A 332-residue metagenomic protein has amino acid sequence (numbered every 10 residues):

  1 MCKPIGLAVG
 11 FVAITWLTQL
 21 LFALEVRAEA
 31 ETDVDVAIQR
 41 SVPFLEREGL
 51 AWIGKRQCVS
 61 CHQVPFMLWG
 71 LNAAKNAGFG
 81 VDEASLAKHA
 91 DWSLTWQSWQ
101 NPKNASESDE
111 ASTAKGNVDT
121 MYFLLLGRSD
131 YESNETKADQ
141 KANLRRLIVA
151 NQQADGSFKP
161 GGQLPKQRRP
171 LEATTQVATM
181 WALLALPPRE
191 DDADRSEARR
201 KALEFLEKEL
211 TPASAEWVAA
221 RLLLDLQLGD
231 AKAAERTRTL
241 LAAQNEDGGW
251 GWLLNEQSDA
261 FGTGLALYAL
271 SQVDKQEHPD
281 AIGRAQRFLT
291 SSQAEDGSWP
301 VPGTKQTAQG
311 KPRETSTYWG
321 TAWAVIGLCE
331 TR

Functional and structural regions predicted by a protein language model:
M1-V9: N-terminal secretory signal peptides that target proteins for export/translocation
A8-L20: Bacterial N-terminal signal peptides
F22-R332: Preference for long, amphipathic alpha-helical scaffolds in soluble/luminal domains and all-alpha bundles
